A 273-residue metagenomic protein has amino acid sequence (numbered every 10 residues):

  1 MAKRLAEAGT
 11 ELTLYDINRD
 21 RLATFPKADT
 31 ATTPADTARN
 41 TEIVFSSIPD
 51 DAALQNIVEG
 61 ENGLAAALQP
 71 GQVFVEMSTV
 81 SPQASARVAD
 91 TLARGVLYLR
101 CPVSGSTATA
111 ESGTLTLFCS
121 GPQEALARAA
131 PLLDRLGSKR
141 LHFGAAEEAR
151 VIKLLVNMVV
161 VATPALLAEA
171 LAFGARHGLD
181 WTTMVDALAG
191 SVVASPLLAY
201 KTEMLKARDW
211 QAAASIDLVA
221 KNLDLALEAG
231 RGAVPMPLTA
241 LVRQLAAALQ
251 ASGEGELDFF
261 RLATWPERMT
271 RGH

Functional and structural regions predicted by a protein language model:
M1-R4, C101, T107, L136-K139 (+3 more regions): N-terminal glycine-rich phosphate-binding loop for ADP-containing cofactors
M1-S47, Q72, M77, T107 (+1 more regions): NAD(P)+-binding Rossmann beta1-loop-alpha1 motif at the extreme N-terminus of oxidoreductases
T10, V96-L97, L179: Short phosphate-binding/catalytic loops that engage adenosine nucleotides
D36-F45, D51-T116: Rossmann-like NAD(P)(H) cofactor-binding subdomain of soluble oxidoreductases
V80-M158: Rossmann-fold dinucleotide-binding core
S112-S120, L141, A145-H177, A187-Y200 (+1 more regions): Active-site-proximal catalytic alpha-helix in oxidoreductases
A194-P196, Y200-F259: Interdomain hinge/lid region at the active-site interface of Rossmann-like NAD(P)-dependent oxidoreductases
A251-H273: NAD(P)-dependent dehydrogenase/reductase Rossmann-like domain
